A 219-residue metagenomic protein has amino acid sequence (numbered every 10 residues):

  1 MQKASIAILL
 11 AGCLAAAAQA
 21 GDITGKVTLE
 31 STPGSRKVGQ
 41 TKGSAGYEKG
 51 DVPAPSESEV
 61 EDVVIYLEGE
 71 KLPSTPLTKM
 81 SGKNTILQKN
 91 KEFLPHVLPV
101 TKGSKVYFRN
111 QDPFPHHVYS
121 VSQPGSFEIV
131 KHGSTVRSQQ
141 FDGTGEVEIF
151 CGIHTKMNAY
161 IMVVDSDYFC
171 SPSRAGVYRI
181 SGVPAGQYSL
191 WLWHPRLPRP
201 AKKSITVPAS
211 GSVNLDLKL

Functional and structural regions predicted by a protein language model:
M1-A7: Bacterial N-terminal signal peptides that target proteins for export
A7-A15: Bacterial N-terminal signal peptides
Q19-L219: Extracytoplasmic copper-binding redox domains, predominantly the cupredoxin/blue-copper superfamily
